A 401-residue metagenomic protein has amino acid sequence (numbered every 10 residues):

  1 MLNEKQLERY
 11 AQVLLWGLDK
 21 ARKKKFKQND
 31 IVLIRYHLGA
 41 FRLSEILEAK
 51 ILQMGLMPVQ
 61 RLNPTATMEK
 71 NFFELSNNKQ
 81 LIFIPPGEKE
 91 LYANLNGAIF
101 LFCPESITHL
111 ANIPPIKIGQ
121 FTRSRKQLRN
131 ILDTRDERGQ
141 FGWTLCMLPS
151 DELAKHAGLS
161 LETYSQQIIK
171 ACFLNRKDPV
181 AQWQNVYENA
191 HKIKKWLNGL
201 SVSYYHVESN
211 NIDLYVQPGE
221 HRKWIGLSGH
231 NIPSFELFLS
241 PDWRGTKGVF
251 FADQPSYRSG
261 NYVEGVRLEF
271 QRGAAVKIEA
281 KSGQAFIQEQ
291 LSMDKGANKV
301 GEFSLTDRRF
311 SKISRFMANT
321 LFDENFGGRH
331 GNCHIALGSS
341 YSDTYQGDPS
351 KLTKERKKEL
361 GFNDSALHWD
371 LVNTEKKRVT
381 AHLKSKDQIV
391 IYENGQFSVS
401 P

Functional and structural regions predicted by a protein language model:
M1-K247, I389, V399-P401: Active-site bordering "gate/hinge" segments that shape substrate access to catalytic or cofactor-binding pockets
G39-A40, P104-S106, S150, I212 (+8 more regions): Short, glycine-/Ser/Thr-/acidic-enriched flexible segments
H109, N332-H334, F362-H368: Histidine-centered active-site/metal-ligand motif
N130, K192-I193, S201-S203, S234-L237 (+4 more regions): Glycine-rich, charged/polar anion/phosphate-binding loops that engage phosphate groups from diverse ligands
S240-K295: Long, well-ordered mid-to-C-terminal structural blocks that present hydrophobic/aromatic surfaces
W243-R244, S259-N261, E269, D294-N298 (+3 more regions): A structural signal for short secondary-structure junctions
A275-P349: Dual-mode signal for accessory low-complexity, basic/Gly-rich regions
K354-P401: Extended hydrophobic packing segments that form well-structured cores
